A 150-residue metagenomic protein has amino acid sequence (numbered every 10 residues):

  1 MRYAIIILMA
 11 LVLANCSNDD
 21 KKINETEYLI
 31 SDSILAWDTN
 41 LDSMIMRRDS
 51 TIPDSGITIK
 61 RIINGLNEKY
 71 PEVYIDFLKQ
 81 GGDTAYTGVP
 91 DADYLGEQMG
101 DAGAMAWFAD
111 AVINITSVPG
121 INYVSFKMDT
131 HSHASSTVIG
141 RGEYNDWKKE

Functional and structural regions predicted by a protein language model:
M1-R2, K79: A generic structural motif
R2-Y3, V138: Short glycine/proline-enriched turn or capping motifs at secondary-structure junctions
Y3-L13: Sec-dependent N-terminal signal peptides
C16-E150: Bimodal "functional hotspot" detector
